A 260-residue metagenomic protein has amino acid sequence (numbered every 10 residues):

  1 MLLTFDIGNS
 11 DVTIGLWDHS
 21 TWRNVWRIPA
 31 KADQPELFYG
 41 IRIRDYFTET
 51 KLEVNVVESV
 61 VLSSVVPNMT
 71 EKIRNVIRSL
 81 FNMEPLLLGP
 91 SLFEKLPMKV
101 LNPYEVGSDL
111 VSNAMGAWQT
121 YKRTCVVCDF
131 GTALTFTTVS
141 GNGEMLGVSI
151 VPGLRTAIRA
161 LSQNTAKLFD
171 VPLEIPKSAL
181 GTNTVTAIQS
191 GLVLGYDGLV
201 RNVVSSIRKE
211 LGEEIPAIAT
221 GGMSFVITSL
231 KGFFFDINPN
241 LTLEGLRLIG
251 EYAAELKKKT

Functional and structural regions predicted by a protein language model:
M1-L92: N-terminal glycine/serine-rich phosphate-binding loop of ATP-dependent small-molecule kinases, especially carbohydrate
M1-V25, A117, Y121-M145, L161 (+1 more regions): Gly/Thr-rich phosphate-binding beta-strand-loop-beta motif of the actin/hexokinase/Hsp70
K31-L37, V106-S108, N113-M115, Q119-K122 (+4 more regions): Glycine-rich phosphate-binding loop plus the immediately following alpha-helix
L52-N55, T120-K122, E210-E213: Glycine-rich phosphate-binding loop signature in dinucleotide/nucleotide-binding domains
L52-V106, N142-G147, G153-L154, T182-V193 (+3 more regions): Short beta-strand-loop/turn "lid" adjacent to the catalytic site in phosphate-handling enzymes
P103-L110, I237-L241: Active-site nucleophile and cofactor-binding loops and adjacent substrate-binding regions of central metabolic enzymes
Y196-E210: A short, acidic, amphipathic alpha-helical segment used as a generic capping/interface helix at domain edges
E210-T260: Long hydrophobic alpha-helical segments typical of transmembrane helices together with their membrane-interfacial
